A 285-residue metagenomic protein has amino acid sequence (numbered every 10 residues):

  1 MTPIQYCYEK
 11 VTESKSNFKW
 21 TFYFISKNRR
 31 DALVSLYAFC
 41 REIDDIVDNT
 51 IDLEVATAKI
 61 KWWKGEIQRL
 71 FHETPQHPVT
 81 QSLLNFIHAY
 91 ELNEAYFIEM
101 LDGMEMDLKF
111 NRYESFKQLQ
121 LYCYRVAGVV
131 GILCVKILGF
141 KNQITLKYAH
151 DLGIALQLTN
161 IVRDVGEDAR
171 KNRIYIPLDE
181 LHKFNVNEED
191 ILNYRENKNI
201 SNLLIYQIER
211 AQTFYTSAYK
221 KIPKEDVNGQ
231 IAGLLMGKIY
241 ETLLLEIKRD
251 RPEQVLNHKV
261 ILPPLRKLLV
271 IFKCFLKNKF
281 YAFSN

Functional and structural regions predicted by a protein language model:
M1-L158, V162, G166-N285: Catalytic cores of Mg2+-dependent Asp-rich isoprenoid enzymes
